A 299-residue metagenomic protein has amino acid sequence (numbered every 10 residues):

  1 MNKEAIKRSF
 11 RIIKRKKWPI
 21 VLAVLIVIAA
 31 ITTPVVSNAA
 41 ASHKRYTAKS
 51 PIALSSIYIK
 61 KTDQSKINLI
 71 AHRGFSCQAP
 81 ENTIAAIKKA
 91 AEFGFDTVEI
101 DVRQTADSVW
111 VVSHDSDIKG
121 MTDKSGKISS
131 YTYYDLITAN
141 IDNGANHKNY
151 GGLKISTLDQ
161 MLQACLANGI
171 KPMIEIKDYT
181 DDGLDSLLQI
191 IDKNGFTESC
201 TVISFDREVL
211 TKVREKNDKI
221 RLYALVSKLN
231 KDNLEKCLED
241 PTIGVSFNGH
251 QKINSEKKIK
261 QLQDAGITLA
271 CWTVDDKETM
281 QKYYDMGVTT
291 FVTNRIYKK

Functional and structural regions predicted by a protein language model:
K3-K299: Phosphate-group recognition and catalysis centered on beta-loop-alpha active-site segments
